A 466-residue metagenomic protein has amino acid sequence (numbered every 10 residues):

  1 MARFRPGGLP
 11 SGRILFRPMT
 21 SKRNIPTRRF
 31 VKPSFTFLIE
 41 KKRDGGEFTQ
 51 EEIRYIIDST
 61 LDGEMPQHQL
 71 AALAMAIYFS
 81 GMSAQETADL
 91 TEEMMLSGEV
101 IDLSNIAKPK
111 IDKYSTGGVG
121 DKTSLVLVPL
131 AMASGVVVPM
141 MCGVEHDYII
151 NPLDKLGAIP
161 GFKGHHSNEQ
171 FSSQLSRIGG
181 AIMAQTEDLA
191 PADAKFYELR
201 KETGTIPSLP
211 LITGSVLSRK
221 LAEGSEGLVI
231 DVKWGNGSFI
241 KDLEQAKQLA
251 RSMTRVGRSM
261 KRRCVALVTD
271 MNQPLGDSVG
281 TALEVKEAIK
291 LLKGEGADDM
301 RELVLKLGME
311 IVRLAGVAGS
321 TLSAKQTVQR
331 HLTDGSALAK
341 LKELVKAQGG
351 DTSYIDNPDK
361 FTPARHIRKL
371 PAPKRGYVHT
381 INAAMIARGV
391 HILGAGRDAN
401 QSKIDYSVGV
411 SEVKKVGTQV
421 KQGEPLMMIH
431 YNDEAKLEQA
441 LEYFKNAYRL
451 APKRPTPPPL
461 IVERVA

Functional and structural regions predicted by a protein language model:
P6, S11-R13: Intrinsically disordered, low-complexity segments enriched in serine/proline and basic residues
N24-G120, A133, A158-I159, L292 (+3 more regions): Acidic, glycine/proline-rich low-complexity segments that act as flexible tails and inter-domain linkers
F37, K42, E47-Q50, T205-P207 (+1 more regions): Well-ordered secondary-structure scaffolds
A74-Y78, K155, D193-E202, D231-I240 (+1 more regions): Active-site-proximal beta-alpha loop/turn segments in soluble metabolic enzymes
F79-S80, L125-V137, R219-G224, S259-M260 (+1 more regions): Alpha-helix C-terminal capping segments
P109-M132, V136-Y148: Glycine/serine-rich anion-binding loops at beta->alpha junctions that coordinate negatively charged ligand groups
K155-A181, R251-G257, K261: A glycine-rich helix N-cap at a beta->alpha junction
S176-S225: Phosphate/diphosphate-binding glycine-rich loops and adjacent basic-rich segments that engage nucleotide
